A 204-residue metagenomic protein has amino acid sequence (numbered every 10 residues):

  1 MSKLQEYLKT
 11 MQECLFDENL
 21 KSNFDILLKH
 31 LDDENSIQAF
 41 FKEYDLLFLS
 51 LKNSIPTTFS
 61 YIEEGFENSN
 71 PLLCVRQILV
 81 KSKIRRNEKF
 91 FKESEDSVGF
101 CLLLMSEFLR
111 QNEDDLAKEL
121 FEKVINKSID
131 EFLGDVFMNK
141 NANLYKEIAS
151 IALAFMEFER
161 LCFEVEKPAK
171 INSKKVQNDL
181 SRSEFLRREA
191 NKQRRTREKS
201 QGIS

Functional and structural regions predicted by a protein language model:
M1-S204: Surface/interface-facing alpha-helical segments and adjacent flexible terminal/loop regions used for partner/assembly
